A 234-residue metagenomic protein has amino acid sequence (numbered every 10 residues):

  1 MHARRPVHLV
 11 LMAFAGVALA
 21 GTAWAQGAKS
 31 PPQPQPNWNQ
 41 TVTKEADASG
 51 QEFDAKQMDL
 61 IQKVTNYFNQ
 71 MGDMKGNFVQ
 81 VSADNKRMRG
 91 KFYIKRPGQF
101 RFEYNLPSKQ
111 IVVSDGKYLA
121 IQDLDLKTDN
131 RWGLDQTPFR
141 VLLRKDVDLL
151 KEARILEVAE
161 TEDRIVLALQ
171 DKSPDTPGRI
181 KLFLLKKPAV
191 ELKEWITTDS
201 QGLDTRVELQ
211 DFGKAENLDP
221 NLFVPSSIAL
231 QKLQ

Functional and structural regions predicted by a protein language model:
M1-M12: Bacterial N-terminal signal peptides that target proteins for export
H2, W24-R87, K232-Q234: N-terminal leader/targeting segments and the immediate start of mature chains
V10-A20: Bacterial N-terminal signal peptides
P31, P36-Q40, F92-V141, R206: An acidic-aromatic
F53, L60-N77, S82-D84, M88 (+1 more regions): Flexible, processing/modification-adjacent segments and terminal tails in exported/periplasmic/extracellular proteins
N69-D73, R87-R89, K95-P97, L106-P107 (+5 more regions): Extracytoplasmic
Q80, R96-G98, Y104-S108, G116-Y118 (+6 more regions): A mature extracytoplasmic/lumenal domain signature
K151-E152, E160-Q234: Gly/Pro-enriched, hydrophobic low-complexity segments that function as extracytoplasmic propeptides/linkers
